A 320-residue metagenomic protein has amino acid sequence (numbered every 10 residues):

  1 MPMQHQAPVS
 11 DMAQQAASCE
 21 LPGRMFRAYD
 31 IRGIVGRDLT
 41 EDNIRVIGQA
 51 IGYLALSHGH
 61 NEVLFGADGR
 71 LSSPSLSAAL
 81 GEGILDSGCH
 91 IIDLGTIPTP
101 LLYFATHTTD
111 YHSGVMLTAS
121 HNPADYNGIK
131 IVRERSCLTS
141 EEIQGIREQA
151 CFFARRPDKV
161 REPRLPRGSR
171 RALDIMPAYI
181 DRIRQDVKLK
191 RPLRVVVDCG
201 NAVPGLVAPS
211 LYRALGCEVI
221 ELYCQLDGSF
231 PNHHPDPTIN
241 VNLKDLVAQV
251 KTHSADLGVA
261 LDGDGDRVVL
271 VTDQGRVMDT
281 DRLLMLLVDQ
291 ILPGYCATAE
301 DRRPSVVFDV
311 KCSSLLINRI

Functional and structural regions predicted by a protein language model:
P2-E82, D86-S87, A172-L193: An N-terminal, well-structured beta->alpha segment
I47-H60, A248-T252, D289-T298: A short, N-terminal amphipathic alpha-helix
S57-Y126, D181, L211-V271: N-terminal small/polar loop signature for handling phosphorylated ligands or for N-terminal nucleophile
H60-L64, P192-V196, E218, R302-S305: Residues that mark the start of a beta-strand
S73-A78, I143, G205-P209, I317: Short, surface-exposed alpha-helical segments at coil->helix boundaries
L101, Q144-D181, Q185, D273-I320: Proline/glycine-rich low-complexity loops and linkers
N127-H253: Gly/Ser/Thr-enriched, mixed-charge loops and adjacent short helices that form phosphate/oxyanion-binding elements
I131-E134, V269-D273: Short beta-strand-to-turn element immediately C-terminal to the catalytic PLP-Schiff-base lysine in fold type I
